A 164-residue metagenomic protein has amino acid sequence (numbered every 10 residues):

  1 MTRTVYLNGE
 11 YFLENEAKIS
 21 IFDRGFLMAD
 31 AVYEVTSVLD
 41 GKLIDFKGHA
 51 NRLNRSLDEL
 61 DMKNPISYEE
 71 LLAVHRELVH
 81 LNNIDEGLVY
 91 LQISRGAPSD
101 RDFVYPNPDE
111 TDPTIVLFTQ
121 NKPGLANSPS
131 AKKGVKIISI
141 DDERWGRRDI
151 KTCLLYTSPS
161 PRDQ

Functional and structural regions predicted by a protein language model:
M1-E77, P106-S158: Helix-start/capping segments and mature chain N-termini
S37, L81, Q92-S94: Active-site microenvironments in enzyme catalytic cores
F46-K47, N83-V89: Short, flexible active-site-proximal loops enriched in glycine and acidic residues
S67-R76, E86-D102: Short, glycine/charge-rich beta-strand/loop segments that flank catalytic centers and engage negatively charged groups
H80, P98-D109: Acidic pyrophosphate-coordinating catalytic loop
P159-Q164: A short, hydrophobic C-terminal helix/tail in secreted or cell-surface proteins
